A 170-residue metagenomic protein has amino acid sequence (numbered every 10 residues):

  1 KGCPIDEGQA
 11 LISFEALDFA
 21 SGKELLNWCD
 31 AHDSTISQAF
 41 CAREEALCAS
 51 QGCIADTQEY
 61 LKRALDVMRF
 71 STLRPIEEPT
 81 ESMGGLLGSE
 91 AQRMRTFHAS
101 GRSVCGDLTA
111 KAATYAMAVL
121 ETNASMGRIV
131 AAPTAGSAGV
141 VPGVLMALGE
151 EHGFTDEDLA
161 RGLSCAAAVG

Functional and structural regions predicted by a protein language model:
K1-M126: Generic N-terminal targeting/processing segments that precede catalytic cores or assembly contacts
A113-Y115, G136, A168: Hydrophobic, membrane-facing alpha-helical anchors
L120-A124, H152, G170: Structural motif corresponding to the C-terminal cap of alpha-helices
M126-V144: Conserved phosphate/anionic-ligand binding catalytic regions in large, soluble enzymes, centered on
P142-F154: Alpha-helical support elements that line or immediately flank enzyme active sites and cofactor-binding pockets
S164-G170: A structural-propensity feature for long, helix-poor, extended segments
